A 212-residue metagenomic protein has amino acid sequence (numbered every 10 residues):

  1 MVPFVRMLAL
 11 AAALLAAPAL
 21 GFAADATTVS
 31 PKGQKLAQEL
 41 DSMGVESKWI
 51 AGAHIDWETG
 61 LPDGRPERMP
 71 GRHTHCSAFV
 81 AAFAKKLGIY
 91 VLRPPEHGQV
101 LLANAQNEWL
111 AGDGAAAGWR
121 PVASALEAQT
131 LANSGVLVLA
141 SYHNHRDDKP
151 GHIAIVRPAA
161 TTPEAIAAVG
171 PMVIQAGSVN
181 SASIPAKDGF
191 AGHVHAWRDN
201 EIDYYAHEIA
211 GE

Functional and structural regions predicted by a protein language model:
M1-A9: Bacterial N-terminal signal peptides that target proteins for export
A9-P18: Bacterial N-terminal signal peptides
A19-A23: Sec/Tat signal peptide C-region and signal peptidase I cleavage site
A24-A103: N-terminal capping segments
I89-L92, V156-T162, H207: Short regulatory "switch" loops immediately downstream of catalytic or recognition motifs within protein catalytic
H97-V179: ...with weaker cross-activation on analogous glycine-rich loops/strands in unrelated enzymes
V169-E212: Low-complexity, Gly/Ser/Thr/Pro-rich intrinsically disordered linker/tail segments
